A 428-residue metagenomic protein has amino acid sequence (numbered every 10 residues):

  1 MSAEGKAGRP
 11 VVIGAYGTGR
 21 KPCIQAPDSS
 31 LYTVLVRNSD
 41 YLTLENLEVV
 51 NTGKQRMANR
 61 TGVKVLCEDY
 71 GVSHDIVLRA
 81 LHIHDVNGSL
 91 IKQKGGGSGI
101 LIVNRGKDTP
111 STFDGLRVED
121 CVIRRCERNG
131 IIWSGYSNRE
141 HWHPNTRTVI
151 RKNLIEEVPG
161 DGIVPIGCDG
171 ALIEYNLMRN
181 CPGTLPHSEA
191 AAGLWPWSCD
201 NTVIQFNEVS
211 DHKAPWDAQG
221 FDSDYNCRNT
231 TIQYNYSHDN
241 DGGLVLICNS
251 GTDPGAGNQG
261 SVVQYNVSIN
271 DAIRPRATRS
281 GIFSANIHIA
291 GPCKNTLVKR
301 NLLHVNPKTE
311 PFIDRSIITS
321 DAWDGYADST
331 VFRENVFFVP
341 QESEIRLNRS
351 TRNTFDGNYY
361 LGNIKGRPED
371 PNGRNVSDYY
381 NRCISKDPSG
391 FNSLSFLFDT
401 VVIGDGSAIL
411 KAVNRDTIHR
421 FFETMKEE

Functional and structural regions predicted by a protein language model:
M1-V12, C23-H74, Q93-T109: Extracellular beta-strand-rich solenoid/capping regions of secreted or surface-exposed proteins that bind or remodel
P10, G14-G19, D40-N51, V72-N87 (+10 more regions): Right-handed parallel beta-helix
V12, T296, N306-K308, A322-E428: Acidic, glycine- and Ser/Thr-rich low-complexity intrinsically disordered tracts in extracellular/secreted proteins
K21-C23, K411: Short, solvent-exposed loop/turn elements at domain surfaces
A26-T33, G53-T61, N87-S98, E127-W133 (+11 more regions): Short glycine/acidic-rich loop motifs that flank beta-strands on beta-rich extracellular proteins
V36, Y70, K92, P110 (+8 more regions): Residue-level marker of regulatory loop/turn positions in helix-turn-helix DNA-binding domains and in histidine
C67, R105-D108, N138-R139, G193 (+4 more regions): Short, recurring structural edge motifs at helix starts
